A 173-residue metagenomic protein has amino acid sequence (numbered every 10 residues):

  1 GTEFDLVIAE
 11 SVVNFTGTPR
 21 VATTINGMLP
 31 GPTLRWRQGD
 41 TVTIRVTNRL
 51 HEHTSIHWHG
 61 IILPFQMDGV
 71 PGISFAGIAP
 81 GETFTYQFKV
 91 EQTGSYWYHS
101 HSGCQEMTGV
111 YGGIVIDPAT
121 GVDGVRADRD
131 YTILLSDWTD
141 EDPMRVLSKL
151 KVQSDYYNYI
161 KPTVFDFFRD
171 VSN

Functional and structural regions predicted by a protein language model:
G1-N173: Histidine-centered copper-binding motifs that mark active-site loops of extracellular/periplasmic copper enzymes
